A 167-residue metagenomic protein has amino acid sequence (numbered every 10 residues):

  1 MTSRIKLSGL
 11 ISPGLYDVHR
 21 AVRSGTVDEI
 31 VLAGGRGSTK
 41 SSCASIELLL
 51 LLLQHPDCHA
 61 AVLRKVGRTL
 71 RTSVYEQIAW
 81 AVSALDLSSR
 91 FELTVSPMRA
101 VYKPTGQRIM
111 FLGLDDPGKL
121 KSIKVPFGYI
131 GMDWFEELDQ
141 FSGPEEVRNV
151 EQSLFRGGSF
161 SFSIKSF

Functional and structural regions predicted by a protein language model:
M1-F167: Phosphate/NTP-binding elements of NTP-utilizing enzymes
